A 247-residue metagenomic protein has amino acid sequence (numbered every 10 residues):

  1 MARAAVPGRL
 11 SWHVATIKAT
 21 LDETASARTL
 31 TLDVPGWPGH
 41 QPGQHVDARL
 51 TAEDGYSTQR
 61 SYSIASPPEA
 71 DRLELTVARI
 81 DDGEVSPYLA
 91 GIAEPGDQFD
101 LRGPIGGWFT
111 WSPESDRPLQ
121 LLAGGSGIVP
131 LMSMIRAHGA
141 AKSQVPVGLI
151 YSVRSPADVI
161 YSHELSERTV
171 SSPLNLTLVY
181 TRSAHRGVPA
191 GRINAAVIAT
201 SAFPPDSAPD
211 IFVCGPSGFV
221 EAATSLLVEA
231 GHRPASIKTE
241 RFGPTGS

Functional and structural regions predicted by a protein language model:
M1-A2, P7-S11, P146-S247: Reductase modules of NAD(P)H-dependent flavoproteins
A2-D97, V153-S155, S166, V179-S183: Ferredoxin-reductase
G43, G127, P216: Short, conserved phosphate/pyrophosphate- and ester-handling motifs at nucleotide-, phospho-/glycolipid
P104-E114: A short, basic/flexible loop-to-alpha-helix module at the beginning of a structural domain
S112-P118, P205-S207: Short helix-loop-beta connector
L119-L121, I211-F212: Conserved beta-strand elements of the Class I
I128-A140: Histidine-anchored nucleotide/phosphate-binding helix
